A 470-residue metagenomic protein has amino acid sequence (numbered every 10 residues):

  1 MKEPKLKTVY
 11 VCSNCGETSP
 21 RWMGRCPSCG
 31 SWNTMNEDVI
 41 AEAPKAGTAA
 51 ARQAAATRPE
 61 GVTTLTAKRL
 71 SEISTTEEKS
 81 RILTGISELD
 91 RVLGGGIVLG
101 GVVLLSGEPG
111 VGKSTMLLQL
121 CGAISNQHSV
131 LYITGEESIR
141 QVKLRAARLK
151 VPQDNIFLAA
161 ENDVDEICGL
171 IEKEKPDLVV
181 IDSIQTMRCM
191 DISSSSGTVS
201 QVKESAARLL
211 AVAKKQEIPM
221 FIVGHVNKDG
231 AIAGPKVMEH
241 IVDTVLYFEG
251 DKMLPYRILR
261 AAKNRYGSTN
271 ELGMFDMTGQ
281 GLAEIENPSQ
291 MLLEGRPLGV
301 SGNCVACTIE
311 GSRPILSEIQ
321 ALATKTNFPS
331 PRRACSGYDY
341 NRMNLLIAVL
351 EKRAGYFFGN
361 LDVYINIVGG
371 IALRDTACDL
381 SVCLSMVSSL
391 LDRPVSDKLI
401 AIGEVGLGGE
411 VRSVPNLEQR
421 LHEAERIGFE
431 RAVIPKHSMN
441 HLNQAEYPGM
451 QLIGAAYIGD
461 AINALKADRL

Functional and structural regions predicted by a protein language model:
P4-N14, T18-R91, V98-S106, V111-G122 (+5 more regions): Peripheral, non-AAA+ core regions of ATP-driven protein-machinery
V130-T134: Conserved RecA-like ASCE P-loop NTPase motor core of nucleic-acid helicases/translocases
G135-Q141: Conserved Walker A/P-loop ATP-binding site and its immediately adjacent core in helicase/helicase-like ATPase domains
